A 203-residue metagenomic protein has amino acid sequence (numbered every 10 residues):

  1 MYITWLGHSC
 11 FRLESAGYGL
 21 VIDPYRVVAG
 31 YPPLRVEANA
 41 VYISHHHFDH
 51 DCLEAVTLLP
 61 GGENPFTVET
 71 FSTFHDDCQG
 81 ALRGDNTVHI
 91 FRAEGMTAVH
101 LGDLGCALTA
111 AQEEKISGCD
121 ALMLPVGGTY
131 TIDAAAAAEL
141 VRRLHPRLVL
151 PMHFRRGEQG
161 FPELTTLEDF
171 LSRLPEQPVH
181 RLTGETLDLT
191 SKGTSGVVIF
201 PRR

Functional and structural regions predicted by a protein language model:
M1-G30, L82-G102, A121: Conserved beta-strand hairpin/beta-sheet module of binuclear metal-dependent hydrolase folds, prominently
I3-T4, L82-R83, L148-R203: Binuclear metal-ion centers of metallo-dependent hydrolases, dominated by the metallo-beta-lactamase
L13, V41, H45, V68 (+2 more regions): Divalent metal-coordination and catalytic microenvironments
Y18, L144-L148: A short helix->loop->beta-strand "cap" motif at the edges of active sites that frequently abuts
P24-R26, H46, T73-F74, G102-C106 (+3 more regions): Active-site metal-binding loops of divalent metal-dependent hydrolases
V27-T67, E114-M123: Active-site metal-binding motif and surrounding structural segment of the metallo-beta-lactamase
D51-M96, P175-G193: Metallo-beta-lactamase
G80-L144: Active-site-proximal loop/helix segments of hydrolase catalytic cores
